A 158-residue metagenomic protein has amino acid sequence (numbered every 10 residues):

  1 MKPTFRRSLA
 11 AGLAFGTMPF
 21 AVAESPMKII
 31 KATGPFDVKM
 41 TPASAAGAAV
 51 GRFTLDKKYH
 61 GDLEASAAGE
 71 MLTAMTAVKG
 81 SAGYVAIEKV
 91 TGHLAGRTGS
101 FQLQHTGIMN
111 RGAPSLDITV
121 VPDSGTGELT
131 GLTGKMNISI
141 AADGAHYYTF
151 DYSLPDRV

Functional and structural regions predicted by a protein language model:
M1-L9: Bacterial N-terminal signal peptides that target proteins for export
F5, M18-A21: N-terminal twin-arginine translocation
A10-P19: Bacterial N-terminal signal peptides
V22-V158: Beta-strand-enriched cores of mature, soluble protein domains
